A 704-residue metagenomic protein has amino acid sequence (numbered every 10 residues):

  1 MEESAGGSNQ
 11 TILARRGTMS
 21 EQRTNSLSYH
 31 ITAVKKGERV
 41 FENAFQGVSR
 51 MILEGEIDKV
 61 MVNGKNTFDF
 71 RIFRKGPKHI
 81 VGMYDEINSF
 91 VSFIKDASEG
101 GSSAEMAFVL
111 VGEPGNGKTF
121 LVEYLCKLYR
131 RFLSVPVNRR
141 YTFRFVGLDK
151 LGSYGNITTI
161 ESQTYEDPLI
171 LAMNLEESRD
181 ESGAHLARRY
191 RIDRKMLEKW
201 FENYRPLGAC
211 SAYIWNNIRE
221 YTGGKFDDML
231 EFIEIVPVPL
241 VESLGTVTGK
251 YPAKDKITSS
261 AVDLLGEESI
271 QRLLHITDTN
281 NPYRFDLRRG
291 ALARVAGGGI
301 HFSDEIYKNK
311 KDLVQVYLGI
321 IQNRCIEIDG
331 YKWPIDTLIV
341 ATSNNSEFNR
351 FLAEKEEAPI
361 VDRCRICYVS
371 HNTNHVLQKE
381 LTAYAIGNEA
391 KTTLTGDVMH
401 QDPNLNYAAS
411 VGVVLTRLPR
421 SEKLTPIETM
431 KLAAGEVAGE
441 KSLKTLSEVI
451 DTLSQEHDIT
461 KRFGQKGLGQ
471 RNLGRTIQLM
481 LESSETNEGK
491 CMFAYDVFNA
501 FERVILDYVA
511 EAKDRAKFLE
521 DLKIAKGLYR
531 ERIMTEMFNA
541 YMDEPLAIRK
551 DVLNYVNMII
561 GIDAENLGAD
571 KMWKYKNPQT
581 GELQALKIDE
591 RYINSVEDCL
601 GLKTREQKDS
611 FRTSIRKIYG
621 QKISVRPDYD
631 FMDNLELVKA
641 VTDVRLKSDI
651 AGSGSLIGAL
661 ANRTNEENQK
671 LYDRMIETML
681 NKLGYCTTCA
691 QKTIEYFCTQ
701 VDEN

Functional and structural regions predicted by a protein language model:
M1-G7: Iron-associated oxidoreductase/ferritin-like identity signal
T11-A14, T18-N704: Conserved ASCE/P-loop NTPase catalytic core
